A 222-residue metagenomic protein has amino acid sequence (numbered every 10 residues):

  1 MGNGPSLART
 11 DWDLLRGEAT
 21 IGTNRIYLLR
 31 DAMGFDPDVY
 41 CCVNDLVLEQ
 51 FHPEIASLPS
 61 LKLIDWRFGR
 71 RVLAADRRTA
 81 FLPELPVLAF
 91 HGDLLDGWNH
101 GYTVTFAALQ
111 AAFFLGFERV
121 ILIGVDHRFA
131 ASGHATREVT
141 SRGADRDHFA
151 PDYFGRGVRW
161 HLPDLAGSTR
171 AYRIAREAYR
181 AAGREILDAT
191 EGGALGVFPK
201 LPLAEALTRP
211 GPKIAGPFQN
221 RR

Functional and structural regions predicted by a protein language model:
M1-R222: Metal-ion/cofactor- or nucleotide/acyl-coenzyme-handling active-site neighborhoods
